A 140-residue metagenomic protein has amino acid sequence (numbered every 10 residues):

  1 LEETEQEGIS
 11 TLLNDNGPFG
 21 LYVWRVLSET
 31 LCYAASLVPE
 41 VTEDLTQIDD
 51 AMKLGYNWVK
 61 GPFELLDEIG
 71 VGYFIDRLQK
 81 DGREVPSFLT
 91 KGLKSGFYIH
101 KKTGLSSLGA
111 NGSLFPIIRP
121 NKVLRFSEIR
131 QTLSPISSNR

Functional and structural regions predicted by a protein language model:
L1-R140: N-terminal glycine-rich phosphate-binding loop for ADP-containing cofactors
